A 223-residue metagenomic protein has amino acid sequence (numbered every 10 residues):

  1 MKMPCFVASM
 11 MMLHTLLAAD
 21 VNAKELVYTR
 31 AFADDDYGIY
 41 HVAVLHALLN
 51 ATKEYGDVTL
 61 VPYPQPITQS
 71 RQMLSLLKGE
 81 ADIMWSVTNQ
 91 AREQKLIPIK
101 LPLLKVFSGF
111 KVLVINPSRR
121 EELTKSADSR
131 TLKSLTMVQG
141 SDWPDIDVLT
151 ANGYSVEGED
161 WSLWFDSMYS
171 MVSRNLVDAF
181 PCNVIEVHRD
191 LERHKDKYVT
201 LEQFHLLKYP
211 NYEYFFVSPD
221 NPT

Functional and structural regions predicted by a protein language model:
V7-T15: Bacterial N-terminal signal peptides
A23-I97: Extracytoplasmic small-molecule ligand-binding "clamshell" domains of the periplasmic binding protein/Venus flytrap
K24, A91-L103, D190-H205, Y209-S218: Ligand-binding "clamshell"
D34-L48, L113-V156: Bilobed "Venus flytrap"/periplasmic-binding protein-like clamshell domains and structurally analogous long
D57-T68, V138-Q139, V156-M168: Short beta-strand-to-loop elements that line the ligand-binding cleft of bilobed periplasmic-binding protein-like
Q65-A81, N152, D166-E186: Short helices/loops that flank or line small-molecule/ion binding pockets
S75-L77, I83-L96, D178-V199: A ligand-binding cleft/hinge motif common to bilobed small-molecule-binding domains
K111-A127, P210-T223: A bilobed periplasmic-binding-protein/Venus flytrap-type ligand-binding module shared by bacterial periplasmic
